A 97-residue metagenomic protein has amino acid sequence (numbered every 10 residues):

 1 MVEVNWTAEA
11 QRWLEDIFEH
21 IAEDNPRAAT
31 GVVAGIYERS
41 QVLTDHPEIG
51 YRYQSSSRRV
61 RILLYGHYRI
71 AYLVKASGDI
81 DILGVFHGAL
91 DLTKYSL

Functional and structural regions predicted by a protein language model:
E3-V60: Basic, Lys/Arg-enriched alpha-helical interface segments
Y37, L63-Y65, F86: Σ70-family region 2.3-2.4 aromatic/basic alpha-helix that recognizes the −10 promoter and nucleates DNA melting
E48-D79: Basic/aromatic recognition patch in beta-strand/loop cores that engages polyanionic ligands
Y68, L73-L97: Enriched for short, Lys/Arg-rich terminal
